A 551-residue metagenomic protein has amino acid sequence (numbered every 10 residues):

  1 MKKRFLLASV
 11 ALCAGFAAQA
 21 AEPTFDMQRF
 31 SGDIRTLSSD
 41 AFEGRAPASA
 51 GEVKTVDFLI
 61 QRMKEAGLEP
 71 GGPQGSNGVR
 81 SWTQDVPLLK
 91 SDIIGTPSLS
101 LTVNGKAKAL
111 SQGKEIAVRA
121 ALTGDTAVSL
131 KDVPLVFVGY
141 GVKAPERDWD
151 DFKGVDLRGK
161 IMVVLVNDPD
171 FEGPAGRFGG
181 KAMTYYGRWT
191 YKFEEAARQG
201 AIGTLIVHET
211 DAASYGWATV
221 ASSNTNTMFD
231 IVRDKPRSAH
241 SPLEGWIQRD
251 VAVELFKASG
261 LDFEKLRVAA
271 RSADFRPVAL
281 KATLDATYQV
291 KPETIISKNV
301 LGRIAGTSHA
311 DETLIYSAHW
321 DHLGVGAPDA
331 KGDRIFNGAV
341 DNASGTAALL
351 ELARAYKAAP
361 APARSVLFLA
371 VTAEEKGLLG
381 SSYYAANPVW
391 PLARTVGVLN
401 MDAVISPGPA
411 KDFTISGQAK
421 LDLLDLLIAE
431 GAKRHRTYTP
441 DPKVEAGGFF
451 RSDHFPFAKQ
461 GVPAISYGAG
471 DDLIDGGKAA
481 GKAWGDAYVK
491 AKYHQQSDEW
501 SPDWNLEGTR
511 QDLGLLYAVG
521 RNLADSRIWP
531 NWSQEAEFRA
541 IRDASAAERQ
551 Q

Functional and structural regions predicted by a protein language model:
M1-Q19: Gram-negative bacterial Sec-dependent N-terminal signal peptides
T24-G71, S100-N104, D156, K160-Y186 (+2 more regions): Catalytic-core environment of secreted peptidases
E43-A175, P292, I296-S297, D422: Noncatalytic luminal/extracellular "stalk/propeptide" segments of secretory-pathway proteins
T102-N104, K114-G154, K235-G338, E351-R354 (+2 more regions): Soluble metallo-hydrolase cores and metallopeptidase-like ectodomains found primarily in the secretory/periplasmic
Q112-K235, H240, T313, R334-N337 (+2 more regions): Extracellular/luminal Protease-associated
G113-E115, A127, K153, G159 (+5 more regions): Metal-dependent peptidase/peptidase-like ectodomains
K181-Y185, E195, D211-A212, G324 (+2 more regions): Acidic/histidine-rich catalytic neighborhood of metal-dependent amide-processing enzymes
R354, A358, I474-R542: His/Asp/Glu-rich mid-to-C-terminal helical/loop segments that flank catalytic regions of hydrolases
